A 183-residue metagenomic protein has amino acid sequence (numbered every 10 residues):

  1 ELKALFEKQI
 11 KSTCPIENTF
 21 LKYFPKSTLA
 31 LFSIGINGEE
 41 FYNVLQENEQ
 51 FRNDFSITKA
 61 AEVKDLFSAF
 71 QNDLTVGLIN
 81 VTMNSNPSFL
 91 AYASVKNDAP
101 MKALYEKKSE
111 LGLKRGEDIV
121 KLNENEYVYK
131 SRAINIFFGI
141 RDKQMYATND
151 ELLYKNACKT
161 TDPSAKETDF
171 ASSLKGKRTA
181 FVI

Functional and structural regions predicted by a protein language model:
E1-S88, A99-K114: Structural boundary/hinge residues at secondary-structure and domain interfaces
T28-I34, E39-E40, Y127-I134, S172-I183: Short, conserved secondary-structure transition motifs
S68-K177: Single conserved position on a long alpha-helix in the C-terminal lobe of the eukaryotic protein kinase
